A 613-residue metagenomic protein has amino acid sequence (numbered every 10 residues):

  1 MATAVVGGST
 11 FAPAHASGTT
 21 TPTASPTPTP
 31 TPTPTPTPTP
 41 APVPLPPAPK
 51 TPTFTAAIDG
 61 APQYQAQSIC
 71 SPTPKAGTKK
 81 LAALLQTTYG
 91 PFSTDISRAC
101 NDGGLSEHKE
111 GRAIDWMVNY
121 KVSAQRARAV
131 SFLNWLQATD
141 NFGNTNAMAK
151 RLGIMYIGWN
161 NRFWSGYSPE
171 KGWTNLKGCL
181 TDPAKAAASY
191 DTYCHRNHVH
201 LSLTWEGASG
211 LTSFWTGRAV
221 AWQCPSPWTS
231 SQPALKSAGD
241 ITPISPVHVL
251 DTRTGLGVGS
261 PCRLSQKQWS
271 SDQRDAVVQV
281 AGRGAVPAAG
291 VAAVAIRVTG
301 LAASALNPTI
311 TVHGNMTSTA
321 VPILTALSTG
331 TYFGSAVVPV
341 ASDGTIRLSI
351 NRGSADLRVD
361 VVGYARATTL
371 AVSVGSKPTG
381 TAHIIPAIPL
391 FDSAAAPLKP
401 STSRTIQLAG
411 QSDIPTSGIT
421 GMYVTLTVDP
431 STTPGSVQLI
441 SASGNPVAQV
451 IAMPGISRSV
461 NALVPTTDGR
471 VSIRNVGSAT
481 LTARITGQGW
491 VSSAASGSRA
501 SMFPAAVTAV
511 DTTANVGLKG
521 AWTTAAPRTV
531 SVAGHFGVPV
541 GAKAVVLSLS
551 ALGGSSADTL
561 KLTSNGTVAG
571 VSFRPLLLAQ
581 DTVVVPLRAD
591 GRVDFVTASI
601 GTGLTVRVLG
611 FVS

Functional and structural regions predicted by a protein language model:
M1-S17: Secretory targeting and sorting signals
A14-F92, L203-D240, A367-T381, W490-R499: Intrinsically disordered, low-complexity, Pro/Ser/Thr/Asn/Gly/Ala-rich spacer/linker segments adjacent to signal
P46, F132-A234: Catalytic cores and adjacent binding grooves of peptidoglycan-active enzymes
P46-E170, S202-T204: Secreted/periplasmic proteins that engage bacterial cell-wall peptidoglycan
I69-S71, A99-N101, G178-L180, Q223-P225 (+1 more regions): Sequence contexts marking disulfide-bonded cysteines in secreted/extracellular proteins
S106-E110, M148-L152, T192-R196, T242 (+2 more regions): Extracellular/periplasmic catalytic domains that process cell-envelope and extracellular macromolecules
V122, F163, W205-S209, G255 (+1 more regions): Short loop/turn segments at secondary-structure transitions that flank enzyme active sites
P233-S613: Short edge beta-strands and adjacent beta->alpha junctions
